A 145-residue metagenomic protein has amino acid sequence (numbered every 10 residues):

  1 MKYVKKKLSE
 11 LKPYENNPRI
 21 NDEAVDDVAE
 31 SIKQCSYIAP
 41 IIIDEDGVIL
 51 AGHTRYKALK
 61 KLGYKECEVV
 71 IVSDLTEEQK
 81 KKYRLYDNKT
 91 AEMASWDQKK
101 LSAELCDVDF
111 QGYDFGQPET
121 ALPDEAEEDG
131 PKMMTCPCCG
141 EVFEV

Functional and structural regions predicted by a protein language model:
M1-V145: Aromatic/glycine/proline-enriched transmembrane-helix motif characteristic of membrane-embedded glycan-assembly enzymes
